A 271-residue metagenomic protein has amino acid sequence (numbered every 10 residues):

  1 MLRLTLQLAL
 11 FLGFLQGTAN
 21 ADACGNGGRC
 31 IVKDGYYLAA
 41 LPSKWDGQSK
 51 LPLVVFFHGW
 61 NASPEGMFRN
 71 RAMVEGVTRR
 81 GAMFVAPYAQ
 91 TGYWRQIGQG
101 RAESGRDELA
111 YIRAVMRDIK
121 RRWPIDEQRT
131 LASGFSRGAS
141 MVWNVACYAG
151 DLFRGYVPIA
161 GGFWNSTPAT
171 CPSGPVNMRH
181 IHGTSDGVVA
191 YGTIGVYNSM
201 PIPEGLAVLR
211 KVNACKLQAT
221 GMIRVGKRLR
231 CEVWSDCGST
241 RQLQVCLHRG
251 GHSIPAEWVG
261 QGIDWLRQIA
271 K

Functional and structural regions predicted by a protein language model:
T5-Q16: Bacterial N-terminal signal peptides
G17-L53, G100, S104, S133-F163 (+5 more regions): A domain-start/cap signature at the N-terminus of enzymes
C24-R129, S140, N144, Y148: Serine-hydrolase catalytic machinery in alpha/beta-hydrolase-like enzymes
V55-F57, I159, H248: Alpha/beta-hydrolase
S173-M178, S239-L243: Short, proline-enriched alpha-helix->beta-strand connector loops that line the catalytic pocket of alpha/beta-hydrolase
H180-H182, D186: Short beta-strand/loop motif that positions the catalytic acidic residue of the alpha/beta-hydrolase fold
G187-P201, I254-W258: Conserved alpha/beta-hydrolase "acid-adjacent" motif
